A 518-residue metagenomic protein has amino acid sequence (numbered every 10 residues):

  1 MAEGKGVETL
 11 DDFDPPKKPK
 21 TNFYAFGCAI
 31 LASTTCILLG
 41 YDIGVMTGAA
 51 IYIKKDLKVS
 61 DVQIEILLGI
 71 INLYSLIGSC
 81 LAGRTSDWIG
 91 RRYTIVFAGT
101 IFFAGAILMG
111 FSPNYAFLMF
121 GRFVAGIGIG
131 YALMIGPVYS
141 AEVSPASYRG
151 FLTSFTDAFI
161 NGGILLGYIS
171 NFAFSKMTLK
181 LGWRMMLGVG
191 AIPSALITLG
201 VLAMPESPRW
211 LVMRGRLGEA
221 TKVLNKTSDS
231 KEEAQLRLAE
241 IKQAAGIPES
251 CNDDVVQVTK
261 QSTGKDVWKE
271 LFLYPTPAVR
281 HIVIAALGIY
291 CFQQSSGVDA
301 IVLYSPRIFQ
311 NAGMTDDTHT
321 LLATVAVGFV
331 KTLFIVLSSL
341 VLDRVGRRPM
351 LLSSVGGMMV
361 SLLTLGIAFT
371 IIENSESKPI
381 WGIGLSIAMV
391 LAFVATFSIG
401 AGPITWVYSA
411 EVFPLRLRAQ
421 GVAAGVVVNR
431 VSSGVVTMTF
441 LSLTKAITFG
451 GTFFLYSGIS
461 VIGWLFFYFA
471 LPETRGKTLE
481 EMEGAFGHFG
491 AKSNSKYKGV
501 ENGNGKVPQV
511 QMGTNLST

Functional and structural regions predicted by a protein language model:
M1-D229, L236-A239, E249-T518: Alpha-helical transmembrane bundle of multi-pass membrane proteins
I241, A245: AAA+ P-loop ATPase catalytic core
